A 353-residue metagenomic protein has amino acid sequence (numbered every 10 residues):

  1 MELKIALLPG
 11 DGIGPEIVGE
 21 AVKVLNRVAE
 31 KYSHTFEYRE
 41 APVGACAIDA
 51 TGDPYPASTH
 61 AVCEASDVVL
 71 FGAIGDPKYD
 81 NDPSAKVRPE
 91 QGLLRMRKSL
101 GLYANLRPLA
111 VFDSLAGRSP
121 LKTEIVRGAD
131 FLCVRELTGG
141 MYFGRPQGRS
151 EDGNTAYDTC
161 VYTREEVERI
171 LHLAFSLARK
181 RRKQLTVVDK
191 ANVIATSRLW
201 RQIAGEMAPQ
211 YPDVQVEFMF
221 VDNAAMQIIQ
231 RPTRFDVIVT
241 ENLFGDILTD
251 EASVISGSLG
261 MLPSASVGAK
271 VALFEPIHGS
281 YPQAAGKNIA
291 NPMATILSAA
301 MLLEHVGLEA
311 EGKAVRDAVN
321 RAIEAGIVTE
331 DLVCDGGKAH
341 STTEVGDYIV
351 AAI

Functional and structural regions predicted by a protein language model:
M1-I5: Extreme N-terminal starter segment of soluble prokaryotic enzymes
A6-K23, V28-A29, D152-D222, R234: Glycine-rich phosphate/diphosphate-binding loop of Rossmann-like nucleotide-binding domains
D11-G14, D67, V134, A174 (+4 more regions): Buried hydrophobic positions in well-ordered alpha/beta secondary-structure cores of metabolic enzymes
A21, L25, A204, T295-L303 (+1 more regions): Buried hydrophobic packing segments
S33-A57, M226-I228: N-terminal beta-loop-helix "entrance" segment that forms/cooperates in small-molecule cofactor or anionic ligand
A45-I48, V87, I229-V328: Glycine-rich phosphate/nucleotide-binding loop
D49-Y157, L243-G245: N-terminal glycine-rich phosphate/adenylate-binding segment common to multiple enzyme folds
T138-G139, F143-L185, A191-V193, Y211 (+3 more regions): Glycine-rich phosphate/pyrophosphate-binding loop and the adjoining helix
